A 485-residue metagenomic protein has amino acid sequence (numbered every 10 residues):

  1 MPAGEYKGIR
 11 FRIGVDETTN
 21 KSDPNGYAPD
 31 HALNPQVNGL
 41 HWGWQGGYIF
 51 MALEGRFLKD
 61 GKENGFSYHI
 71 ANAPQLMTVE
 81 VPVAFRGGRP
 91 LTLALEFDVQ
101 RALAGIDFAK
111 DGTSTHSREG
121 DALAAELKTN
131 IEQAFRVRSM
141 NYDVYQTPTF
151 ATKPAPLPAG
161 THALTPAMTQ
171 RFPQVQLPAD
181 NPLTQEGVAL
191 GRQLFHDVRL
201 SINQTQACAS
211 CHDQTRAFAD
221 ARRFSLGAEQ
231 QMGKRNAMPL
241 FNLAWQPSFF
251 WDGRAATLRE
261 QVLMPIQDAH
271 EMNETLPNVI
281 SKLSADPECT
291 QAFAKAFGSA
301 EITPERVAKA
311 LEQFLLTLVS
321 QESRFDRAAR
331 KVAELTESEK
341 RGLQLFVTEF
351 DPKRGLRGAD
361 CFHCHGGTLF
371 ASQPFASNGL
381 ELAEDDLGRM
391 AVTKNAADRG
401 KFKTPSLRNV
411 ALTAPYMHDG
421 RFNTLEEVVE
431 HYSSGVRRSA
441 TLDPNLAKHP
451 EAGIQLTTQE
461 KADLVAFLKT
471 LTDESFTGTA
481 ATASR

Functional and structural regions predicted by a protein language model:
M1-P156: A short, solvent-exposed, low-complexity linear motif enriched for acidic/polar residues with Pro/Gly/Ser/Thr
P2-E5, G187, Q204-A207, R254 (+10 more regions): Stable alpha-helical elements in mature extracytoplasmic
P2-E5, W44-G46, R86-R89, S201-I202 (+4 more regions): Extracellular/periplasmic catalytic domains that process cell-envelope and extracellular macromolecules
G39-L40, V81-A84, F346, Y416 (+1 more regions): Active-site rim elements
K153-M264, D326-H431, V436-P444, T477-R485: Short glycine/threonine-rich turn/loop motifs
W251-S284: Glycine/proline-centered hinge or cleavage motifs at structural transition points of membrane proteins
E271, C289, T317-A328, A333-L335: Short His/Asp/Glu-rich catalytic/ion-coordination signatures at enzyme active sites or charged loops
L276-E322, A411, R421-R485: C-terminal capping alpha-helices of c-type cytochrome domains
